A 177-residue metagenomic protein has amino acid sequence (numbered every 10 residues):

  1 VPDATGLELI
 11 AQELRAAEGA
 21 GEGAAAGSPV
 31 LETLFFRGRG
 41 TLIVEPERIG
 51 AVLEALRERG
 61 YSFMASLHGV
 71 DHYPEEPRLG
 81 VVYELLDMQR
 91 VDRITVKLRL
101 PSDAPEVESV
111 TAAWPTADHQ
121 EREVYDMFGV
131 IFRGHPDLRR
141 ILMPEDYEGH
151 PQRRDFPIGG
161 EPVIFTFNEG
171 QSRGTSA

Functional and structural regions predicted by a protein language model:
V1-A177: Terminal low-complexity/charged segments
